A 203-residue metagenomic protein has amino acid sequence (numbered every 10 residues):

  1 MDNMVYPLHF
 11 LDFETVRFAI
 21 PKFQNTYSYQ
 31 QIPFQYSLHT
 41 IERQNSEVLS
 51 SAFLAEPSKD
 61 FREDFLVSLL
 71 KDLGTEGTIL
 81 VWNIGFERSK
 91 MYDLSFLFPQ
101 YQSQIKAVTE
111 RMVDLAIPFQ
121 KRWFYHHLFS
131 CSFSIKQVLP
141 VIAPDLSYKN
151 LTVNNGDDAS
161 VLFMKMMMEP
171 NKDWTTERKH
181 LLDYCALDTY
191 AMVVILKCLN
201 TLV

Functional and structural regions predicted by a protein language model:
M1-N3, Q104, E177-K179: Short hydrophobic "helix-edge" motifs at membrane interfaces and signal-peptide entry regions
M1-T75: Conserved RNase H-like, two-metal-ion catalytic cores of nucleic-acid enzymes
D12-E14, E87, D114, D188: Acidic active-site catalytic centers that drive phospho-/nucleotidyl reactions and related ester hydrolyses
F13-T15, A19, L38-E42, W82-I84 (+3 more regions): Active-site proximal loops enriched in glycine and acidic residues that flank catalytic Cys/His/Asp and coordinate
P21-F23, W123, K197: Hydrophobic alpha-helical membrane-insertion segments
S50-G156, S160: Conserved DEDDh/DEDDy metal-dependent 3′-5′ exonuclease domain
V138-V203: Acidic, Mg2+-coordinating catalytic module of metal-dependent nucleases/exonucleases that use a two-metal-ion mechanism
